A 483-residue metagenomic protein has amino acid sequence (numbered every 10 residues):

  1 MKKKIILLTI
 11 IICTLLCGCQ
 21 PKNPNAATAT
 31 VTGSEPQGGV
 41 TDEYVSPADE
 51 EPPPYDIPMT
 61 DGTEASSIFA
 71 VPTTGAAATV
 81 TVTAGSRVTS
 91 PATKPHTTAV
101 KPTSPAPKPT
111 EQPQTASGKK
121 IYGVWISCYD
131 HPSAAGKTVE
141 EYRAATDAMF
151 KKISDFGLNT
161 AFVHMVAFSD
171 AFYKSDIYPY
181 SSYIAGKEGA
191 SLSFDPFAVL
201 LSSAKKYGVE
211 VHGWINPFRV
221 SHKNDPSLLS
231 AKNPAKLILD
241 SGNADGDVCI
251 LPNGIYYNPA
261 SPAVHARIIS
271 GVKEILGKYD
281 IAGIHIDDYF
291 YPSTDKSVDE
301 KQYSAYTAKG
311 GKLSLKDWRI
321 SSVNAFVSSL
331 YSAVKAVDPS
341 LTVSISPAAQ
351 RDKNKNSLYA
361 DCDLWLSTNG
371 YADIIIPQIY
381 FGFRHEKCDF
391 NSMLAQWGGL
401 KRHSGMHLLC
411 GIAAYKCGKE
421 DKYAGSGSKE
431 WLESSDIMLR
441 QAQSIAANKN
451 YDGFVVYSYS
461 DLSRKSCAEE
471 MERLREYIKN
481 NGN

Functional and structural regions predicted by a protein language model:
L15-G18: C-terminal motif of bacterial Sec signal peptides marking the signal peptidase cleavage site
S117-R143, G213, F218-E274, G425-W431: Active-site-adjacent "subsite" loops/lids of carbohydrate-active enzymes
Y129-E140, Y178-S193, L251-A266, K312-S322 (+2 more regions): The substrate-binding groove and active-site-proximal loops of carbohydrate-active enzymes, especially glycoside
T138-F156, Y183-K205, S321-F326: Aromatic- and glycine-enriched glycan-recognition loops and surfaces that form the carbohydrate-binding subsites
A144-D170, Y279, Y371-I374, Y451: Catalytic domains of carbohydrate-active enzymes, especially glycoside hydrolases
F156-L192: Aromatic-lined carbohydrate-binding/catalytic grooves of carbohydrate-active enzymes
A198, L237-T368, Y380-F381: Polysaccharide-binding and catalytic clefts of secreted carbohydrate-active enzymes
Y371-D389, W397, H403-N483: Substrate-binding cleft of secreted/luminal carbohydrate-active enzymes
